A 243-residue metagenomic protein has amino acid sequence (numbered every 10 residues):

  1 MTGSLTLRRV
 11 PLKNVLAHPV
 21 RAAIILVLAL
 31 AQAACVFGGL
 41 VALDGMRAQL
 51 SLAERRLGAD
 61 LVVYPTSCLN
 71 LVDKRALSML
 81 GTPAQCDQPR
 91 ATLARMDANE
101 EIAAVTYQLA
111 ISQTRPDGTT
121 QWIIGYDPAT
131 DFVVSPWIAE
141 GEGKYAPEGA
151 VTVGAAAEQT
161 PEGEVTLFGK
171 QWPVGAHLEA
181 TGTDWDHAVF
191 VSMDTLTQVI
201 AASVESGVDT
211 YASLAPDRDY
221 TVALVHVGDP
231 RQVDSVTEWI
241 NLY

Functional and structural regions predicted by a protein language model:
M1-L40: N-terminal Sec/SRP start-transfer signal
A34-W122, S235-W239: Hydrophobic, regular-secondary-structure patches
L57-A59, E101, T119-W122, G149 (+4 more regions): Envelope-exposed proteins and targeting segments
C68-N70, A129-T130, A180, S206: Active-site/binding-pocket entry motifs
I123-P161: Short beta-strand boundary microenvironments
Q159-P173, E179: Short conserved beta-strand and strand-loop elements enriched in small hydrophobics with frequent Asp/Gly
H177-Y243: Mechanotransmission and gating elements of multispan inner-membrane complexes involved in transport and envelope
